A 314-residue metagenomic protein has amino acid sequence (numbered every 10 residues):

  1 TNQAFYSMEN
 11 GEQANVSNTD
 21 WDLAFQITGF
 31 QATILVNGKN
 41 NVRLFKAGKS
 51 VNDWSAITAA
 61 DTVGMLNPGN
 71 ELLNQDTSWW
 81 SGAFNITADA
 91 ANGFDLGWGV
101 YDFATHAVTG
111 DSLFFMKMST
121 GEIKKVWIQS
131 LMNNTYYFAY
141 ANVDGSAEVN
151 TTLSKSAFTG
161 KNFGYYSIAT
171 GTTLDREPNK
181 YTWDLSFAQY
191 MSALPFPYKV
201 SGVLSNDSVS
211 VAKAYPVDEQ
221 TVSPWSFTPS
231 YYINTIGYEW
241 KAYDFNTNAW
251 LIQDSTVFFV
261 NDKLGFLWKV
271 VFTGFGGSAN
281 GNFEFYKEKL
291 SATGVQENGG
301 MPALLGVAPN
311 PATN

Functional and structural regions predicted by a protein language model:
T1-A292: Surface-exposed, beta-sheet-biased, low-hydrophobicity segments with strongly acidic/polar composition
Q296-N314: Surface-exposed, proline-anchored Ser/Thr-rich loop/turn motifs
